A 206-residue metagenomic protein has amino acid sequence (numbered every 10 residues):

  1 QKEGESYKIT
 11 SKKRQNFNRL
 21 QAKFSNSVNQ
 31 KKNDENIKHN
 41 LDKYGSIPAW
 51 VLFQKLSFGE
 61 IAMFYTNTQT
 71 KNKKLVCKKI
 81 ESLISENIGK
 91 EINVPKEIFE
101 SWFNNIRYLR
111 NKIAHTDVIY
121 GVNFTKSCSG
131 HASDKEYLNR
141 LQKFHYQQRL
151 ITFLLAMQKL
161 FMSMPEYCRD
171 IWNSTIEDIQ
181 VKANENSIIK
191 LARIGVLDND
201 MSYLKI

Functional and structural regions predicted by a protein language model:
Q1-K205: Long, contiguous internal "core" modules enriched in hydrophobic/ aromatic residues
